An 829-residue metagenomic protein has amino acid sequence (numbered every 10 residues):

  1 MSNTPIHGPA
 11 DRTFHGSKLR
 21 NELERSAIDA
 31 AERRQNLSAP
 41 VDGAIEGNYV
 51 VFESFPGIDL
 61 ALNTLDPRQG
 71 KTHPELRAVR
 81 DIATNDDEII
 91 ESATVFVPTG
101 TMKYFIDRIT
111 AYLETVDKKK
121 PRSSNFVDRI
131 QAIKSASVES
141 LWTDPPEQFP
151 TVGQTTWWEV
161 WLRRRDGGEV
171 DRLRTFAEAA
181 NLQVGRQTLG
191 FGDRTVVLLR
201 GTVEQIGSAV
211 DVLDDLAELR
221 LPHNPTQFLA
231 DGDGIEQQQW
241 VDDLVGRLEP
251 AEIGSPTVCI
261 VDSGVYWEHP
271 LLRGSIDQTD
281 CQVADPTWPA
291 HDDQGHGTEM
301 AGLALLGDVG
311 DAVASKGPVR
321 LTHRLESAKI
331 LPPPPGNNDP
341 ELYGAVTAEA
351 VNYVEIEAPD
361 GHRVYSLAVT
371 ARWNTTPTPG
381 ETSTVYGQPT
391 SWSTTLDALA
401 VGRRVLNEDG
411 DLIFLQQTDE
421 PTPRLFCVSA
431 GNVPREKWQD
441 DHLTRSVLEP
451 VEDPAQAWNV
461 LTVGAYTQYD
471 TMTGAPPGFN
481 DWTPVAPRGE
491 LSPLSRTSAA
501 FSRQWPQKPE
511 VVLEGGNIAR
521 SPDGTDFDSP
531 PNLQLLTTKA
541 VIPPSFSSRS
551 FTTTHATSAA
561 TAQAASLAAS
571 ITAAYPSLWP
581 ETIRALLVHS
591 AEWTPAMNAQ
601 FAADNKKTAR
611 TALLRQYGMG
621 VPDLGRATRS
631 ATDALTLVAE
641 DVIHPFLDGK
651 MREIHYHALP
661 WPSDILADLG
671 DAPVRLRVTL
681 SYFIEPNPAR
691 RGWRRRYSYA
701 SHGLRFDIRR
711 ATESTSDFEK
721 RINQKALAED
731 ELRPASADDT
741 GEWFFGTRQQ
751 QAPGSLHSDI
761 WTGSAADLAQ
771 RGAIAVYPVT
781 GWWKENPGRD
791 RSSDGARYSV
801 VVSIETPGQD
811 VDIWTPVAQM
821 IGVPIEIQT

Functional and structural regions predicted by a protein language model:
M1-Q35, A39, K71-T156, D171-L248: Autoinhibitory propeptides
Q35-L60, Q148-R164: Short glycine-/aliphatic-rich beta-strand segments at the starts of folded cytosolic domains
R172, L331-A457, T467-D470, S547-H555 (+1 more regions): Substrate-binding/access-modulating region of protease and related hydrolase catalytic domains
R247-D280, T287-L342, D360-Y365, T376 (+8 more regions): Subtilisin-like serine protease catalytic core
S263-V283, A465-P484, E490-S558: Catalytic-core environment of secreted peptidases
A560-A574: Short, small-residue alpha-helix embedded
T608-R705: Secreted peptidase-domain scaffold signal
P673-T829: Long mid-to-C-terminal assembly/interaction modules of large eukaryotic proteins
